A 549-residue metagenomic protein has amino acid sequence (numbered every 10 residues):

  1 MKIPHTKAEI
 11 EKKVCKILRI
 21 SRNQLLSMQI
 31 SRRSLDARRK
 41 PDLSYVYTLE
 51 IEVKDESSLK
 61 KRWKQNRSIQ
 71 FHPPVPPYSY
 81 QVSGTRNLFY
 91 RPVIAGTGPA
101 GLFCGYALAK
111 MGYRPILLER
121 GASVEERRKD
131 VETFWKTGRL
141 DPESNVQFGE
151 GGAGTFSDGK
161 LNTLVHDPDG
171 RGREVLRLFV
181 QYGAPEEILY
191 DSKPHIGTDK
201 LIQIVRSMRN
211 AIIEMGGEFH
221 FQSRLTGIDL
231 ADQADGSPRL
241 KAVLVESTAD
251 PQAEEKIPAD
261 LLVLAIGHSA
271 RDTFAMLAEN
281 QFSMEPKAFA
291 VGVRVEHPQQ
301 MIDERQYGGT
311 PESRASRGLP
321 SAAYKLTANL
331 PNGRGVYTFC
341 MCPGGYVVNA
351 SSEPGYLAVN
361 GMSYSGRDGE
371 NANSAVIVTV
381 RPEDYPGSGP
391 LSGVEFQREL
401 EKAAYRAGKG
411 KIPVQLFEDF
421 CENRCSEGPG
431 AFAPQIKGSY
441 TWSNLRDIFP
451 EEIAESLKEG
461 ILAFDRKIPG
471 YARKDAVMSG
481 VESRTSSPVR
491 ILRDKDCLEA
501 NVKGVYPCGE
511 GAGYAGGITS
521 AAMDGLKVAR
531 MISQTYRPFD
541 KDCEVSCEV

Functional and structural regions predicted by a protein language model:
M1-Y45, L49-F156, K160-V549: Residues forming the flavin
